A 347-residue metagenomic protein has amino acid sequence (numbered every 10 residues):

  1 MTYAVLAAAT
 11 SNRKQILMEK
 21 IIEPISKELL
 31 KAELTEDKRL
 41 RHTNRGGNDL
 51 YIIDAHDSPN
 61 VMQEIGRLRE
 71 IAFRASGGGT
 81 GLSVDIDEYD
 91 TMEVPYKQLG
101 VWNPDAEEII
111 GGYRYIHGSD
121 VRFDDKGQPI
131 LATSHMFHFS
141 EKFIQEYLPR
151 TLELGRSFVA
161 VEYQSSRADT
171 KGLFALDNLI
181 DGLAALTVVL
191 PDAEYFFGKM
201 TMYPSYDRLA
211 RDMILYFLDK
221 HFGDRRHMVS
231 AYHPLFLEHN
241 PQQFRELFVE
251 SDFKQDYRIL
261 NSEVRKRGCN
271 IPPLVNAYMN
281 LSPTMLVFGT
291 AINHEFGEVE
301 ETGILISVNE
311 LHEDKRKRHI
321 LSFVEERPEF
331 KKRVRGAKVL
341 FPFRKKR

Functional and structural regions predicted by a protein language model:
I16-H56: Conserved N-terminal entry element of GNAT/NAT acetyltransferase domains
R41-D87, K97-H117: Short amphipathic alpha-helix that is part of the acyltransferase structural core
T80, D120-T284: Acyl-donor binding region in acyl/amide transferases
Y89-G100, F123, M285-L286, F296-T302 (+1 more regions): A short helix-loop-beta-strand connector motif used in the catalytic cores of GNAT acetyltransferases and, in some
E93-V94, G100-N103, E108-H138: Scaffold helices S1-S3 of the voltage-sensor/voltage-sensor-like domain in six-transmembrane cation channels
I271-L274, M279-N293, V299-I306: C-terminal accessory regions appended to core domains
G297-R347: C-terminal non-catalytic accessory extensions
